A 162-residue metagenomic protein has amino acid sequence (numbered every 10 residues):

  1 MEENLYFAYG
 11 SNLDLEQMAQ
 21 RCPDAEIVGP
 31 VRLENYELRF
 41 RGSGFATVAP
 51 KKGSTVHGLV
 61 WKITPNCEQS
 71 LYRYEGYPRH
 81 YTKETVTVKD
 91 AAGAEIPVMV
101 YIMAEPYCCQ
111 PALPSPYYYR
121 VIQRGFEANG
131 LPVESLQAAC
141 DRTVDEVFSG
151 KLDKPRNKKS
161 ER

Functional and structural regions predicted by a protein language model:
M1-R162: Glycine-aromatic micro-motifs
